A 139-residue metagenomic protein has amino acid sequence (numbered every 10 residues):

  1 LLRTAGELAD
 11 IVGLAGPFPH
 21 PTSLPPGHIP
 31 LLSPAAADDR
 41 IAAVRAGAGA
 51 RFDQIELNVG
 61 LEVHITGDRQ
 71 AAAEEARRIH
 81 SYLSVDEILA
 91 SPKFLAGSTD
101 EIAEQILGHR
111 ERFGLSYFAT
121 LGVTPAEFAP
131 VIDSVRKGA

Functional and structural regions predicted by a protein language model:
L1-A139: Active-site-adjacent structural elements that line small-molecule/cofactor binding pockets in enzymes
